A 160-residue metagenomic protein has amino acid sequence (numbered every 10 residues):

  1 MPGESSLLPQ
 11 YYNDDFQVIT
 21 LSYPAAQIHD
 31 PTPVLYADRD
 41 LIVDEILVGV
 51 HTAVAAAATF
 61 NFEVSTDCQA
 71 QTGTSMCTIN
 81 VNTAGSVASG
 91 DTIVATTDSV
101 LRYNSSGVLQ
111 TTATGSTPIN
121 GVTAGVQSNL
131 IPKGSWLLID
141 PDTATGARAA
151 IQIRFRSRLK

Functional and structural regions predicted by a protein language model:
M1-P2: Sec-dependent, cleavable N-terminal signal peptides
S5-K160: Surface-exposed, low-hydrophobicity beta-strand/loop segments enriched in small/polar/acidic residues
